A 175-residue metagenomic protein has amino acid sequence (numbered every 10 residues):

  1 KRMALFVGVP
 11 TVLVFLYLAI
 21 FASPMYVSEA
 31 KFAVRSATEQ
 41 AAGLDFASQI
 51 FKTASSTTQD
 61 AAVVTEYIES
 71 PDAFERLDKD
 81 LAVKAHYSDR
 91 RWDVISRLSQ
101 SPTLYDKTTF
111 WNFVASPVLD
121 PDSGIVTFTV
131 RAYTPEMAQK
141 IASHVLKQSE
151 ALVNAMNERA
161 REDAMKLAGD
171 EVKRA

Functional and structural regions predicted by a protein language model:
K1, D60-A61, G124: Short hydrophobic "helix-edge" motifs at membrane interfaces and signal-peptide entry regions
K1-F21: Single-pass alpha-helical transmembrane signal-anchor segments
K1-V7, F32-S56, M137-H144, S149-A155: Amphipathic repeat-derived elements
V12, Q59-V63, E171: Hydrophobic alpha-helical transmembrane segments of multi-pass small-molecule transporters/permeases
L18, T65-E66, V130: Amphipathic alpha-helical interaction elements
M25-L119: Extracytoplasmic
R76, L81, A85-A175: Soluble oligomerization/assembly scaffold segments of membrane-associated complexes
